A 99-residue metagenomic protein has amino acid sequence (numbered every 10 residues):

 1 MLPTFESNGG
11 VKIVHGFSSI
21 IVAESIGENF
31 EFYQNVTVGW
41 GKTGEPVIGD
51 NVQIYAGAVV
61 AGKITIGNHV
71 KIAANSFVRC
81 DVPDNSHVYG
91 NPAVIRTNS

Functional and structural regions predicted by a protein language model:
M1-R96: Structural signal for interior beta-strand "rungs" in well-ordered beta-sheet cores of soluble enzyme domains
